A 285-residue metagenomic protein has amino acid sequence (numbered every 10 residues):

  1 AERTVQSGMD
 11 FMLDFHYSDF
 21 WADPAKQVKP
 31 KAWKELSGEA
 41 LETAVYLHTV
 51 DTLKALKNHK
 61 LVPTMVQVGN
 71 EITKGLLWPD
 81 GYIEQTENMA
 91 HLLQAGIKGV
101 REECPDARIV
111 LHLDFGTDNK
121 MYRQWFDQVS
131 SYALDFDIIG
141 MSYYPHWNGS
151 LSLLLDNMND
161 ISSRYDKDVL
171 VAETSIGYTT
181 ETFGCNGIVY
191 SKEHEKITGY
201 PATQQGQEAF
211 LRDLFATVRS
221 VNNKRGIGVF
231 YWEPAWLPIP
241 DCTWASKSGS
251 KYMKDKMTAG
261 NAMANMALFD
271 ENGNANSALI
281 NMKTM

Functional and structural regions predicted by a protein language model:
A1-V5, A44-L47: Aromatic- and glycine-enriched glycan-recognition loops and surfaces that form the carbohydrate-binding subsites
R3-F11, D51-P63, A95-I109, Y132-D135 (+3 more regions): A structural motif corresponding to the C-terminal end of an alpha-helix and its immediate exit/capping segment
T4-F20, F230-Y231: Glycine-rich, aromatic-flanked loop segments that form ligand/cofactor-binding clefts across common enzyme folds
D14, V66, I139, E173 (+3 more regions): Conserved, mostly hydrophobic/aromatic
H16-F20, V68-T73, H112-T117, M141-H146 (+2 more regions): Active-site beta-loop-alpha junctions enriched in small/polar residues
D23-F136, G149-M158, W244-Y252: Active-site cleft segment of glycoside hydrolase catalytic domains centered on the general acid/base Glu
E102-R108, M121-I197, T203-E208, R212-G226: Glycoside hydrolase catalytic-domain groove-lining segments
D160, T179-D213, T217-R225, F230-M285: Aromatic-rich peripheral "rim/lid" segments of glycoside hydrolase catalytic domains that contact and position glycan
